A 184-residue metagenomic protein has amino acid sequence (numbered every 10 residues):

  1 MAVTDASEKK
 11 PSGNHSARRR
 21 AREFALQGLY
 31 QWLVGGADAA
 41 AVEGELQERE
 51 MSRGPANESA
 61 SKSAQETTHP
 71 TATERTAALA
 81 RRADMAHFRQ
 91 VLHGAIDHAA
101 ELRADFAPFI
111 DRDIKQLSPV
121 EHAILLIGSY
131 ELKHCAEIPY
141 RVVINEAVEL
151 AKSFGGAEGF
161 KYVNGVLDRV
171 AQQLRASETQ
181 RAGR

Functional and structural regions predicted by a protein language model:
M1-R184: N-terminal interaction/assembly modules
